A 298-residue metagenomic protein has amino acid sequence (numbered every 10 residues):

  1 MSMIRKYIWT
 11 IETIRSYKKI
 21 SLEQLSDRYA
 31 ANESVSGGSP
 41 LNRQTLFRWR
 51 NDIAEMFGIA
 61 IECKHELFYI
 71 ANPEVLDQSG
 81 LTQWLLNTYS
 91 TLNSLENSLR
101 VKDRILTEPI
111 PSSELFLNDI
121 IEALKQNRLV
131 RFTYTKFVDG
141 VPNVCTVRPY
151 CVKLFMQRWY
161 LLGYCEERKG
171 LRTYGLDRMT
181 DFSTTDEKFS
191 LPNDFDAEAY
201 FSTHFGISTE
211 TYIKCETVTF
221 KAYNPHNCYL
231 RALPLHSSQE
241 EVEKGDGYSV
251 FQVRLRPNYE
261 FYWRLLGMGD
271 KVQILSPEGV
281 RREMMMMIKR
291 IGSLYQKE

Functional and structural regions predicted by a protein language model:
M1-T82, R290-E298: Short, basic/aromatic recognition patches that contact phosphate-bearing ligands
I8, L22, F57-G58, E62-K136: Bulky hydrophobic/aromatic content
T10, L46, N127, F220 (+1 more regions): A residue-level signal for conserved active-site and pocket-lining positions in enzyme catalytic cores
I61, V152, F182, E241-V242: A structural signal for short hydrophobic beta-strand segments in well-ordered beta-sheet cores
Y69, R131, Y160-L162, V250 (+1 more regions): General beta-strand recognition
R104-T219: Core beta-strand-centered patch of the WYL/Sm-like small regulatory domain
S202-E298: Polybasic (Lys/Arg-rich)
